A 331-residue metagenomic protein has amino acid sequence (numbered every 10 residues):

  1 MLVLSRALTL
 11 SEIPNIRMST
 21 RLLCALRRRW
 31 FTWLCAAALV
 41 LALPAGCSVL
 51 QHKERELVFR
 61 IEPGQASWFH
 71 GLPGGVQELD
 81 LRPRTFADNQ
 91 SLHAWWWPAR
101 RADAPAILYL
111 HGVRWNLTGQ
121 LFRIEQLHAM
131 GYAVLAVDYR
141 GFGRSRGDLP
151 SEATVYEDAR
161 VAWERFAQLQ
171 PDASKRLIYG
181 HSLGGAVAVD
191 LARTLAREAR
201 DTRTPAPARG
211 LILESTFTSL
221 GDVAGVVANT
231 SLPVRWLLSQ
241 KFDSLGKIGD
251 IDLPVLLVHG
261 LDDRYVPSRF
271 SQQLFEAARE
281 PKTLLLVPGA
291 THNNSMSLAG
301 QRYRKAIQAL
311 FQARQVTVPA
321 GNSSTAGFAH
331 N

Functional and structural regions predicted by a protein language model:
P44-P83: An N-terminal hydrophobic leader/cap segment in hydrolases
F86, Q90-R165: Membrane-embedded segments
R123, L253, P267-E276: Short alpha-helix in the alpha/beta-hydrolase fold that links the catalytic acid
Q170-S182: Alpha/beta-hydrolase fold nucleophile elbow
I212-G221, D243: Active-site nucleophile loop of the alpha/beta-hydrolase fold
I251-D252, L257-H259, D263: Short beta-strand/loop motif that positions the catalytic acidic residue of the alpha/beta-hydrolase fold
D262-V266, N293-N294: Acidic catalytic loop of the alpha/beta-hydrolase fold
A290-G300: Catalytic histidine-centered segment of alpha/beta-hydrolase-like enzymes
